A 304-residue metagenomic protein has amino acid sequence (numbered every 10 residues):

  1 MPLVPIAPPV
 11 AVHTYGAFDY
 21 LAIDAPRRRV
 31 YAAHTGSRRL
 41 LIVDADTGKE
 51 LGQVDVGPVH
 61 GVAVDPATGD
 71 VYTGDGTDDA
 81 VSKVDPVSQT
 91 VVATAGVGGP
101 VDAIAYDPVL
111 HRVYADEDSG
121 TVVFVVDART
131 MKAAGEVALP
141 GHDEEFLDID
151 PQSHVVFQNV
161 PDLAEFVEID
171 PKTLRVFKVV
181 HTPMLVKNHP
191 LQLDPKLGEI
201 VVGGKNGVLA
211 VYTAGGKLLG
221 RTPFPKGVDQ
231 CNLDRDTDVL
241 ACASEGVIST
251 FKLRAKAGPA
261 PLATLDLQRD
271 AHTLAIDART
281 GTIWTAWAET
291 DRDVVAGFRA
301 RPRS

Functional and structural regions predicted by a protein language model:
M1-S304: Predominantly soluble domains enriched in secretory-pathway, periplasmic, or organellar proteins
